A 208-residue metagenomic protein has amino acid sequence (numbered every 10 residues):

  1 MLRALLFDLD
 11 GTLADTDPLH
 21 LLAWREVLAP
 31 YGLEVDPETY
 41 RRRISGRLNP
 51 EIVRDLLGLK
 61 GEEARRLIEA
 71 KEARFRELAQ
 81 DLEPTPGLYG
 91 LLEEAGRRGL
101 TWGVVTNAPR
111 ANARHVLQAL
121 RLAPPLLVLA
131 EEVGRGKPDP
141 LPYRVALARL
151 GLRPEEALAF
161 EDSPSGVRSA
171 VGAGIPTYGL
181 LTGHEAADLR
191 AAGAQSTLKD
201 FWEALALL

Functional and structural regions predicted by a protein language model:
M1-R3, E93-G96, L100, P109-L208: Asp-based, Mg2+/Mn2+-dependent phosphohydrolase catalytic module
L2-R98, P109-R114: N-terminal helical cap/lid subdomain that shapes the substrate entry/recognition surface in HAD-like hydrolases
